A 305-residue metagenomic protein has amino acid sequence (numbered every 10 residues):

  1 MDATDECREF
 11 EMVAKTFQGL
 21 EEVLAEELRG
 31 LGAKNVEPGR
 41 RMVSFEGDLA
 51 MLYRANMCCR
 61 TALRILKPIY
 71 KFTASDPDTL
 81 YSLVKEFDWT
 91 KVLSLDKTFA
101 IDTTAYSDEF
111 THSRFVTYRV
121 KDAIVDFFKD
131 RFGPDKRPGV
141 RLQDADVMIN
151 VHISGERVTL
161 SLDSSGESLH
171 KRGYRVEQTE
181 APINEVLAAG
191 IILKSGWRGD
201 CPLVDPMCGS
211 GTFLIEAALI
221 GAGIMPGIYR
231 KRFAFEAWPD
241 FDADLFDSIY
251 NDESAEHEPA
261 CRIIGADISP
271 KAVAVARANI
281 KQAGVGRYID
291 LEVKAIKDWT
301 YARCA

Functional and structural regions predicted by a protein language model:
D2-V147: Non-catalytic nucleic-acid substrate-recognition regions in nucleic-acid-modifying enzymes
E9, D96-T98, D200, A260 (+1 more regions): A general structural motif
L28, A145, H152-E156, C304-A305: A short, glycine/Asx- and small/polar-enriched loop/turn that sits immediately N-terminal to a beta-strand
D88-L93, D298-A305: Short amphipathic alpha-helix with an adjacent loop that forms part of the alpha/beta core around
R141-Q143, N150-H152, A255, W299-Y301: Replace "in large, NTP-powered and nucleic-acid-processing enzymes" with "in large, NTP-powered factors and other
I149-S165: C-terminal edge-of-domain segments
L160-K194: SAM-dependent Rossmann-like transferase core, predominantly class I methyltransferases with a strong bias toward
I183-W299: Conserved S-adenosyl-L-methionine
